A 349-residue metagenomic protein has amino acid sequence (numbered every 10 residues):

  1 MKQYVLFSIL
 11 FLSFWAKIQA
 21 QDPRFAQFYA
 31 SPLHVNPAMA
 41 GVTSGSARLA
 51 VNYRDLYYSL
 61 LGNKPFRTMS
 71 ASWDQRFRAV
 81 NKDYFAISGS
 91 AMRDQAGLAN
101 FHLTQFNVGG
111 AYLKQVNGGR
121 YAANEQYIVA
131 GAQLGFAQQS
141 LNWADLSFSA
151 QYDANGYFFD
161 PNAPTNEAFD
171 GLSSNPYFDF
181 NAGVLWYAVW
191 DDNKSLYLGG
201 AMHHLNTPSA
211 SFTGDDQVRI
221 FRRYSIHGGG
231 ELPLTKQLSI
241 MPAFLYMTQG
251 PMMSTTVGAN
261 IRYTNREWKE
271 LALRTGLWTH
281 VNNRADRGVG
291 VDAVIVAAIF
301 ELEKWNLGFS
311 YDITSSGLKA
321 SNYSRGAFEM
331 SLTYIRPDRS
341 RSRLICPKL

Functional and structural regions predicted by a protein language model:
M1-Y4, V116-G118: Positively charged n-region of N-terminal signal peptides that target proteins for export
K2-L6, D22-R24: Short, basic/polar N-terminal leader/transit segment immediately after the initiator methionine
Y4-F14: Sec-dependent N-terminal signal peptides
F14-A20: Sec/Tat signal peptide C-region and signal peptidase I cleavage site
Q21-L349: Subset of outer-membrane beta-barrel
